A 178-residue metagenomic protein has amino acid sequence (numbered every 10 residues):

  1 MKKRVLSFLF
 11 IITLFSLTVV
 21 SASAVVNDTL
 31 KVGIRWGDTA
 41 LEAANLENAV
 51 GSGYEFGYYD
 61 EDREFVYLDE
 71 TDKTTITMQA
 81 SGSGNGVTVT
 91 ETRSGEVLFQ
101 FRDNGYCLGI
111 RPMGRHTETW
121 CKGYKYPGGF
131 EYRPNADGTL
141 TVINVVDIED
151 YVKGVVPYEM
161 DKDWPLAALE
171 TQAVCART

Functional and structural regions predicted by a protein language model:
K2-T178: Conserved, single-site charged/polar hotspot
